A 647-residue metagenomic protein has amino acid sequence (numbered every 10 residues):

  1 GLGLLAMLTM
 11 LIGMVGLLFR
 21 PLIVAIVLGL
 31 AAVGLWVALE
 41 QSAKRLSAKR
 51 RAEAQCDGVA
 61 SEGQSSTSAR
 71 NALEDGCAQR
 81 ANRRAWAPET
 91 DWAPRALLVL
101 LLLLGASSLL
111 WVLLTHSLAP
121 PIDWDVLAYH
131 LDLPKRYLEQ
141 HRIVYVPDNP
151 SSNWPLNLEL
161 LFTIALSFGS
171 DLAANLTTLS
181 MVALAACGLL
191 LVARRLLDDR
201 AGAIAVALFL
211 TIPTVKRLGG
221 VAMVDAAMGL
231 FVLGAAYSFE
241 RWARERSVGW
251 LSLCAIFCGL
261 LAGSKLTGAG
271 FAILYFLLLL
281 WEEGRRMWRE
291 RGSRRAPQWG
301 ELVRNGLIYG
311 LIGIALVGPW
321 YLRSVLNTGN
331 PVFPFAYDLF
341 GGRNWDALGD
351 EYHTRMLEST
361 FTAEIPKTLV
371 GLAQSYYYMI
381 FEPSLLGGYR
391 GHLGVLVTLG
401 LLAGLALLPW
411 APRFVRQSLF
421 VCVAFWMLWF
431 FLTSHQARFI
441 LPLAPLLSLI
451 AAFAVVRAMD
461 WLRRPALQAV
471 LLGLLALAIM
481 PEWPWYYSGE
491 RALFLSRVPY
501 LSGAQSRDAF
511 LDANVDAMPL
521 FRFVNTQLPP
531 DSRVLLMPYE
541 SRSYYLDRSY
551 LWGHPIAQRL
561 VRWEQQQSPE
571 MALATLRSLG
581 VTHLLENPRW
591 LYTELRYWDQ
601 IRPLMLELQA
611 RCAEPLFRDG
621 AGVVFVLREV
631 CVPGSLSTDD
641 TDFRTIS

Functional and structural regions predicted by a protein language model:
G1-L46, E89, A572-L573: Membrane-embedded, hydrophobic transmembrane alpha-helices
G76, L172-A173, L189-T211, L230 (+2 more regions): Transmembrane-helix signature of polytopic, membrane-embedded enzymes that assemble or transfer cell-envelope glycans
L97-G105, R200, S252-C258, A272-L279 (+2 more regions): Signature aromatic-anchored transmembrane alpha helix within multi-pass, membrane-resident enzymes that catalyze glycan
L118-H130, L471-F523, E540-R542: Membrane-proximal, lumen/periplasm-facing interface regions of secretory-pathway glyco- and lipid-modifying enzymes
K135, N175, D225-G229, L261-L266 (+5 more regions): Hydrophobic/aromatic-rich transmembrane helices and adjacent perimembrane loops
L184-A186, G371-V415, V423-A424: Hydrophobic, aromatic-rich transmembrane alpha-helices and their immediate juxtamembrane boundary segments
R194, A235-L251, R285: Membrane-interface transmembrane helices that cradle and orient dolichyl/undecaprenyl
F510-H554, T582-Y592, F625: Short periplasmic/luminal acceptor-recognition loop of GT-C membrane glycosyltransferases, typified by
